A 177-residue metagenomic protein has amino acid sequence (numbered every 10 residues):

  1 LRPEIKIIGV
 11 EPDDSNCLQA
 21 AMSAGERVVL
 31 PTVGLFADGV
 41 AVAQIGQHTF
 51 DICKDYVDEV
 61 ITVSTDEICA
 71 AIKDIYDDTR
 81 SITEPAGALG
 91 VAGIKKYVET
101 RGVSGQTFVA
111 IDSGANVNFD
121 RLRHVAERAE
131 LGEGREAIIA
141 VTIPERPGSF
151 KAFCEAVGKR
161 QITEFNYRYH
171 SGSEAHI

Functional and structural regions predicted by a protein language model:
L1-D55, K95-P144: Glycine-rich phosphate/pyrophosphate-binding loop at beta-loop-alpha junctions
V10-D13, T62-S64, T83-E84, T163-G172: Beta-strand->loop->alpha-helix junctions that form or flank phosphate-binding loops in nucleotide-handling enzymes
S15, I68, N116-V117, H170-S173: Surface-exposed, flexible loop/turn segments at secondary-structure boundaries
S23-A24, D77-D78, I177: Short low-complexity, flexible loop/linker segments enriched in glycine and/or proline with clustered acidic
G46-Q106: Active-site-adjacent helical/loop segments in soluble small-molecule enzymes
F119-I177: A conserved regulatory-domain signal marking ACT and ACT-like small-molecule sensing domains and adjacent regulatory
